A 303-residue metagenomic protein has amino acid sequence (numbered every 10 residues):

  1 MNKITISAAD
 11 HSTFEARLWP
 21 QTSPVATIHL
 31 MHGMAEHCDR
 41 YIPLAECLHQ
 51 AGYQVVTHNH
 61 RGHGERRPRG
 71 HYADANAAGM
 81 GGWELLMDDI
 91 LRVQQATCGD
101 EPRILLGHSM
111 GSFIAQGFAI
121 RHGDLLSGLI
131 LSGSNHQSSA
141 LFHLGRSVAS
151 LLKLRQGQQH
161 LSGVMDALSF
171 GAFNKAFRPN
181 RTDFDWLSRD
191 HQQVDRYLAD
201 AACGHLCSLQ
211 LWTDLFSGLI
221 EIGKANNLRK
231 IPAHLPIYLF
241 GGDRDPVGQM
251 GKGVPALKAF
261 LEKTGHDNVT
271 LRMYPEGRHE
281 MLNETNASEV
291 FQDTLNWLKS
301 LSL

Functional and structural regions predicted by a protein language model:
M1-P20: N-terminal cap/lid segment of alpha/beta-hydrolase-fold proteins
V25, H32-E36, S109, D243-R244: Active-site glycine-rich loops that stabilize anionic/oxyanionic intermediates across multiple enzyme folds
A45-A73: Conserved alpha/beta-hydrolase
A77-T97: Alpha/beta-hydrolase active-site loop
C98-S109: Alpha/beta-hydrolase fold nucleophile elbow
A115-A202: Alpha/beta-hydrolase-fold enzymes
L239-G241: Short beta-strand/loop motif that positions the catalytic acidic residue of the alpha/beta-hydrolase fold
T264-L303: Catalytic active-site module of serine/aspartate enzymes centered on a nucleophile-bearing elbow/loop
